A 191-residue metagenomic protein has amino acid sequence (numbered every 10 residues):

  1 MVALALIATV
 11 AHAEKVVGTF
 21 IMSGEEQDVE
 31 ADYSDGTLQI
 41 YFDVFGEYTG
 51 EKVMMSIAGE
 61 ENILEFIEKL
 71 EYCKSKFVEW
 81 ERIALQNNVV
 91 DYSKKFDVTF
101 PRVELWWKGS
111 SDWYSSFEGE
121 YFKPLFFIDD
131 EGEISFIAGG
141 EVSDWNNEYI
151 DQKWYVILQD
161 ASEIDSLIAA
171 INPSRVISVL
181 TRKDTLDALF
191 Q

Functional and structural regions predicted by a protein language model:
M1-A8: Bacterial N-terminal signal peptides
H12-Q191: Positively charged, low-complexity terminal tracts and the immediately adjacent first secondary-structure elements
